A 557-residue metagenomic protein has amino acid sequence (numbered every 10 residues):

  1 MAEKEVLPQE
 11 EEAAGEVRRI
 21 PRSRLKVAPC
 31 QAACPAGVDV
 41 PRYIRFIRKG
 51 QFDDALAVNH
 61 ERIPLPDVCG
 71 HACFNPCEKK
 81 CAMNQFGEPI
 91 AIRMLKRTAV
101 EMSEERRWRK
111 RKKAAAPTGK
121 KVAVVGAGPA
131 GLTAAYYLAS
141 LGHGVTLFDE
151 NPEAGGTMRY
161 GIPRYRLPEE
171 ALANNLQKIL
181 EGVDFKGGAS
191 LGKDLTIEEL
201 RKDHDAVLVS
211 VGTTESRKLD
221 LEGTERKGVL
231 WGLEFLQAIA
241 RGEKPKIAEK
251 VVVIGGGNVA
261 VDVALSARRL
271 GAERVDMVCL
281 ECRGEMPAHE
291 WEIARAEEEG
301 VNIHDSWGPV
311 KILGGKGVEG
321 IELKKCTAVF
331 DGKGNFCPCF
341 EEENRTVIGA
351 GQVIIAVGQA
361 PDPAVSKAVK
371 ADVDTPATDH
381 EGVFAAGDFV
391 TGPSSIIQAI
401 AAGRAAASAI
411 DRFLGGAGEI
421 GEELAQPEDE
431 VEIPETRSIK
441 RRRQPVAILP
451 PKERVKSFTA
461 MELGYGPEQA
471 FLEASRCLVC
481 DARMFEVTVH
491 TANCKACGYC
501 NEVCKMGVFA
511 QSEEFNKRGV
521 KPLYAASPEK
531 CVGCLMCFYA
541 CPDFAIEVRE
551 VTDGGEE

Functional and structural regions predicted by a protein language model:
M1-K121, E169, V207-E225, G308 (+13 more regions): Ferredoxin-type iron-sulfur electron-transfer modules and their immediate structural context
E5-L7, G37-K49, L56-N59, P89-R93 (+6 more regions): Beta1-alpha1 glycine-rich phosphate/pyrophosphate-binding loop at the start of Rossmann-like nucleotide-binding domains
Q9-E10, V17, E105-W108, E234-K250 (+2 more regions): Surface-exposed acidic, glycine/proline-enriched linker/cap segments that occur as 15-30-residue helix-coil
V124-F148, K186-T196, E215-R217, E234-E290 (+3 more regions): Rossmann-like dinucleotide/flavin-binding elements
S190-D205, G314-R345, V520: Conserved beta-strand-loop-beta-strand element in the redox core of flavoprotein oxidoreductases
